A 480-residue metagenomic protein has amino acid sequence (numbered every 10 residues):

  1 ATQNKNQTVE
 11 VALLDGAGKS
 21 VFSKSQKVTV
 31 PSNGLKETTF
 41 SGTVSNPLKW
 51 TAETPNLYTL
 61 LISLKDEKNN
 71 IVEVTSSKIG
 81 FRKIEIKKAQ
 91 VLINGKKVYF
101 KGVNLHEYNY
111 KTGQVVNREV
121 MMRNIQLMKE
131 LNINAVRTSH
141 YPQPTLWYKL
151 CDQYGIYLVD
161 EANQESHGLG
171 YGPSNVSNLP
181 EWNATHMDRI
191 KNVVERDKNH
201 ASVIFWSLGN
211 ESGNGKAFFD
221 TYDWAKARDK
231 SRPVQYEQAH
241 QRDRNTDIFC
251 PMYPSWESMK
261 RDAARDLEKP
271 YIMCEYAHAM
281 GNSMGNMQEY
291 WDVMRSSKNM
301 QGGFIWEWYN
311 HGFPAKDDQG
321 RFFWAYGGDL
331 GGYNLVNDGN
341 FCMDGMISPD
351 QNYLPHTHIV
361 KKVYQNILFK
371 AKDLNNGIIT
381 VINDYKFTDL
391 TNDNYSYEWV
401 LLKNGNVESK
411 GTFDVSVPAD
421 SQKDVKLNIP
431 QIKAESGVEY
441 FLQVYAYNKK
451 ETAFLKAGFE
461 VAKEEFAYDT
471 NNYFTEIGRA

Functional and structural regions predicted by a protein language model:
A1-T145, L150, Y154-L158, R189 (+4 more regions): Secreted/periplasmic carbohydrate-active enzymes, especially glycoside hydrolases
I125-L131, A135-M346, P355: Substrate-binding/catalytic cleft of secreted carbohydrate-active enzymes, primarily glycoside hydrolases
